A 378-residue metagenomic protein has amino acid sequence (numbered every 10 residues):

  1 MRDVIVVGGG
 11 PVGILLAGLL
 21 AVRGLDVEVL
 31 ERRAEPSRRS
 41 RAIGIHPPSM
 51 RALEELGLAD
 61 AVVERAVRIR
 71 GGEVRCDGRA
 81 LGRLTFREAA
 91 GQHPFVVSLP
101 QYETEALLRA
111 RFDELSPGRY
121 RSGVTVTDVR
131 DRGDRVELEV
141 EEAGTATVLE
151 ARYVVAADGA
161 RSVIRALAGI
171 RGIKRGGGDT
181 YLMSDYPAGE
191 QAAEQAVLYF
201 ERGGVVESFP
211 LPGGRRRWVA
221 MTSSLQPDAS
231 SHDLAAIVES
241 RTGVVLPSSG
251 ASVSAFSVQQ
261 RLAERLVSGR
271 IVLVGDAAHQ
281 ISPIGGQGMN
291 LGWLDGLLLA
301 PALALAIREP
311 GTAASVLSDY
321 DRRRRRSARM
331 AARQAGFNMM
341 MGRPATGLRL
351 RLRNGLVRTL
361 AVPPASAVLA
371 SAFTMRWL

Functional and structural regions predicted by a protein language model:
M1-V4: Extreme N-terminal starter segment of soluble prokaryotic enzymes
G8-G18, V22, L108, A156 (+2 more regions): Conserved mid-domain beta->alpha element of the FAD-binding
A21-R41: Glycine-rich FAD pyrophosphate-binding loop
R41, I45-R111: Active-site-adjacent segment of FAD-dependent monooxygenases/related oxidoreductases
A110, Y153, A157-V258: Conserved FAD-binding catalytic core of PHBH/FMO-like flavoproteins
S122-V136: A conserved short coil-to-beta-strand element within the FAD-binding core of flavoproteins
G144-Y153: Core beta-strand elements of the Rossmann-like FAD/NAD(P) dinucleotide-binding domain in flavoenzyme oxidoreductases
S223, A302-L378: C-terminal helical "tail/cap" subdomain of flavin- and related membrane-associated enzymes
